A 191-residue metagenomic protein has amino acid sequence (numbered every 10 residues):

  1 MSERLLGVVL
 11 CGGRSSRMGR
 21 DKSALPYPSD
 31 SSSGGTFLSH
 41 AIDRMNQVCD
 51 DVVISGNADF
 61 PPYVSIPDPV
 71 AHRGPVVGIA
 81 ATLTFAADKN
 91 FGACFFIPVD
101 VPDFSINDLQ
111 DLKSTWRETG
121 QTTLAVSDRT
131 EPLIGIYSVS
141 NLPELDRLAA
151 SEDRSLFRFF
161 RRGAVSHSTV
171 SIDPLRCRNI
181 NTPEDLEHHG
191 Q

Functional and structural regions predicted by a protein language model:
S2-R158, R162-C177, P183-E184, G190: Nucleotide and nucleotide-moiety/phosphate-recognizing core
